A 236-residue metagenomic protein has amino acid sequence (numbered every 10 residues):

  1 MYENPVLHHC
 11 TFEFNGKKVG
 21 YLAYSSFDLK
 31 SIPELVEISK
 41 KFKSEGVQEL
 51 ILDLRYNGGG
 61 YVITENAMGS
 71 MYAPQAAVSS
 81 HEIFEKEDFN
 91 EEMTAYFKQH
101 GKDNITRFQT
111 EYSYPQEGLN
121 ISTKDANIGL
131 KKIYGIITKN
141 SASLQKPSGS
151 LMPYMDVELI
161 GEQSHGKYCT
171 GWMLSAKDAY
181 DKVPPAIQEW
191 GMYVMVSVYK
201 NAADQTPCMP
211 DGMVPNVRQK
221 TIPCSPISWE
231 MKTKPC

Functional and structural regions predicted by a protein language model:
M1-Y2, S25-F27, R55-N57: Solvent-exposed coil/turn segments that connect beta secondary-structure elements in extracytoplasmic/periplasmic
M1-Y21: Short beta-strand/loop segment at the start of cytosolic alpha/beta domains
G16, Y21-L22, L29-E49, G58-C236: C-terminal "post-core" interaction segments
L52: P-loop NTPase catalytic core of nucleic-acid-dependent motor ATPases
